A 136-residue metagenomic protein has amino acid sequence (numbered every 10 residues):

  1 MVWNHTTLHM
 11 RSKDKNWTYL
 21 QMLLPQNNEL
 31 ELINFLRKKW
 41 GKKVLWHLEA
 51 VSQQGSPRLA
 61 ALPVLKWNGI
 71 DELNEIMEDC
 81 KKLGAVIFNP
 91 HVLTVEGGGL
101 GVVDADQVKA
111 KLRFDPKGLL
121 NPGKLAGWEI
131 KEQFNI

Functional and structural regions predicted by a protein language model:
M1-I136: Conserved glycine-rich FAD pyrophosphate-binding loop
